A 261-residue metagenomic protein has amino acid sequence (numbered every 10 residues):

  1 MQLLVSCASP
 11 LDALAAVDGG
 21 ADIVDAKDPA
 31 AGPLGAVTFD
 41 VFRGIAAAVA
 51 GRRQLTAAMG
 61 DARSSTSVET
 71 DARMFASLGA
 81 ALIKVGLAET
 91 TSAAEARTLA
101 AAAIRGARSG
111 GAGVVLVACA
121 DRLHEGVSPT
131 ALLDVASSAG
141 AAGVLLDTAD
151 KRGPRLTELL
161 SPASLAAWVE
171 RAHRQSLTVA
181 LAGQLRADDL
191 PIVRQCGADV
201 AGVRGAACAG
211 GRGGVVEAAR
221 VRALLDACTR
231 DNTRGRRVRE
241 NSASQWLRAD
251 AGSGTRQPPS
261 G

Functional and structural regions predicted by a protein language model:
M1-L3: Extreme N-terminal starter segment of soluble prokaryotic enzymes
A8-G19, M59-L78, H124-D134, L181 (+1 more regions): Catalytic cores of alpha/beta
P10, P33-V49: Glycine-rich, positively charged N-terminal anion/phosphate-binding segment
I23-G35, L78-S92, G143-G153, C196-V221: Glycine-rich phosphate-binding active-site loops on the catalytic face of alpha/beta enzymes
D40-I45, T91-I104, A206-G235: C-terminal helical cap(s) of enzyme catalytic domains, especially alpha/beta-barrels
G51-A72, A76-L159, R171-Q175: Conserved anion-binding
R234-R248, G252: Short, low-complexity, charge-dense intrinsically disordered segments
S253-S260: Short, intrinsically disordered C-terminal tails of secreted or membrane-associated proteins
